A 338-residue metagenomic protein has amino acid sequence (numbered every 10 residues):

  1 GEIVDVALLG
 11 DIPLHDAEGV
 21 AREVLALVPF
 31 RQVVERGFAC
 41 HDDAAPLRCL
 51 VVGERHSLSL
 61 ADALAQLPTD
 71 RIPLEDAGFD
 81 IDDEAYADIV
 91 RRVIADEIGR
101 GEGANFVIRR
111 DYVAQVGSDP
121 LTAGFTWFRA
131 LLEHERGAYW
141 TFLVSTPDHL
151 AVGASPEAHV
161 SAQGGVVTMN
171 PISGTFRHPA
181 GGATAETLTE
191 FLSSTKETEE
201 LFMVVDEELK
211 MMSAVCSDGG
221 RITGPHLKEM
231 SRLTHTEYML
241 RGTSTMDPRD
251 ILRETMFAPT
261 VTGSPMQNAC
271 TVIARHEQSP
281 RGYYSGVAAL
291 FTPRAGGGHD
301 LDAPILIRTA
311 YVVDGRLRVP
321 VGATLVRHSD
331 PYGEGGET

Functional and structural regions predicted by a protein language model:
G1, V28-V33, V144-D148, L290: Short, flexible beta-strand-to-coil junctions
E2-T122, G164, E197-E199, S217 (+3 more regions): Non-catalytic accessory segments adjacent to catalytic cores
G37-A39, A180-G181, V215-C216, S329-Y332: Short conserved micro-motifs at the rims of enzyme active sites and ligand-binding pockets
E54-D80, Q115, F176, A183-A274: Contiguous alpha-helical scaffold segments within structured protein domains that host functional hotspots
E97, E102, L201-S213, G282-S285: Conserved phosphate/anionic-ligand binding catalytic regions in large, soluble enzymes, centered on
A104-R109, W140-T146, D250-I251, M266-N268 (+1 more regions): Short coil/turn segments at secondary-structure boundaries
V107-E199, A214, G220, F291-V321: An anion-binding catalytic pocket shared by soluble metabolic enzymes
R241-E337: Conserved hydrophobic core element of enzyme catalytic domains
